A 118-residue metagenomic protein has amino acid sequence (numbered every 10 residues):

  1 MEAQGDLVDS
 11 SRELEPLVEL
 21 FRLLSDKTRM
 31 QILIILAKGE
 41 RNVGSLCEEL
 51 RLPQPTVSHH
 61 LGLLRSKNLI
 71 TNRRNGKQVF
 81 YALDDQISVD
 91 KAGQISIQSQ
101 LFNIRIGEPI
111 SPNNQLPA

Functional and structural regions predicted by a protein language model:
M1-P16, D85-A118: Amphipathic alpha-helical dimerization/coiled-coil segments that flank or bridge DNA-binding/regulatory modules
S10-R12, E49-L50, I70-N72: Alpha-helical interaction segments
E15-P55, V79-S88: N-terminal helix-turn-helix DNA-binding core of bacterial DNA-binding proteins
E48, R65-S66: Alpha-helical residues within the helix-turn-helix
H60: Residues within the DNA-recognition helix of helix-turn-helix
S66-N75, A82: Beta-hairpin "wing" of winged helix-turn-helix
